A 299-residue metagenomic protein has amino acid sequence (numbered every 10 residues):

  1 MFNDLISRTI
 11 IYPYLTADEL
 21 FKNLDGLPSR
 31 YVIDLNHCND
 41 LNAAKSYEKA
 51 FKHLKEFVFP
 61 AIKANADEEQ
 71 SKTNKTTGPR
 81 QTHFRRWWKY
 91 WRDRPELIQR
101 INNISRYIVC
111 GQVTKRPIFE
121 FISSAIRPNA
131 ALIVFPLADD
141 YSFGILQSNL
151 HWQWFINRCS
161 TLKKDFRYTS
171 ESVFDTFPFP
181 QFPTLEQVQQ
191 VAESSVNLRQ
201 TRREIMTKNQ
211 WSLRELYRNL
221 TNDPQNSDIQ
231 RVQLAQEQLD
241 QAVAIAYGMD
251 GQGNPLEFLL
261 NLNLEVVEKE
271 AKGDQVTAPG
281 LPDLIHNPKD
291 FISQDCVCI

Functional and structural regions predicted by a protein language model:
M1-I299: S-adenosyl-L-methionine
